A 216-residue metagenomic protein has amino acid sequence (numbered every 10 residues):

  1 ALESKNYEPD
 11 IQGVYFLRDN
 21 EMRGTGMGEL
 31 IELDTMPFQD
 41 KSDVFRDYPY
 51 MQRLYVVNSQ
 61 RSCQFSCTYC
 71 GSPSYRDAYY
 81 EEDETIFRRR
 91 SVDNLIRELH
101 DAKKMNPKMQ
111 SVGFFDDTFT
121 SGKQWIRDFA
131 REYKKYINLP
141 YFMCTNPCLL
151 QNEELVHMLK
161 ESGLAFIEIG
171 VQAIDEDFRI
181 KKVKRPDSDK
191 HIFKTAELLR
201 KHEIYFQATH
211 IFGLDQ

Functional and structural regions predicted by a protein language model:
A1-E29: Glycine-rich beta-alpha loop elements in corrinoid/cobalamin-binding modules across cobalamin-dependent enzymes
A1-N6, T209-I211, Q216: Short intrinsically disordered, low-complexity coil segments enriched in acidic
Y7-D10, E32, S59, S91: Internal, well-ordered alpha-helical segments in soluble enzyme and binding-protein domains
M27-L30, D187, D215-Q216: Radical SAM enzyme [4Fe-4S]-AdoMet core and its adjacent flexible, acidic and glycine-rich loops/tails across
E29-K41: Conserved ATP/PPi-binding loop(s) of AMP-dependent carboxylate-activating enzymes
F38-Q207, F212-L214: Radical SAM [4Fe-4S] cluster-binding motif and immediate context
